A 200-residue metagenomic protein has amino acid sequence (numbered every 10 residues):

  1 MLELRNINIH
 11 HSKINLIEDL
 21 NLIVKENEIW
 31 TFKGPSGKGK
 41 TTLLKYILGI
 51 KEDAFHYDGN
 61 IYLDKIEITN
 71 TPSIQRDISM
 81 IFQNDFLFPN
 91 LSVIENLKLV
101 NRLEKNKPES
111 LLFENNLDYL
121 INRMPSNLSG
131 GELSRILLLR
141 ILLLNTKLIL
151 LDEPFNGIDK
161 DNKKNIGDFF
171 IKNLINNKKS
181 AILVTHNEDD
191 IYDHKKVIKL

Functional and structural regions predicted by a protein language model:
L48: Helix-to-loop junction immediately C-terminal to a conserved catalytic motif
I66-F82: ABC ATPase NBD coupling module
N84, N90-K107: Q-loop/switch helix immediately C-terminal to the Walker
K105-I121: Conserved ABC ATPase "signature" region
M124-L128, E132: Conserved ABC ATPase signature
L138: Hydrophobic anchor residue at the start of the ABC signature
I149-E153: Catalytic Walker B motif of ABC-type/P-loop ATPase nucleotide-binding domains
